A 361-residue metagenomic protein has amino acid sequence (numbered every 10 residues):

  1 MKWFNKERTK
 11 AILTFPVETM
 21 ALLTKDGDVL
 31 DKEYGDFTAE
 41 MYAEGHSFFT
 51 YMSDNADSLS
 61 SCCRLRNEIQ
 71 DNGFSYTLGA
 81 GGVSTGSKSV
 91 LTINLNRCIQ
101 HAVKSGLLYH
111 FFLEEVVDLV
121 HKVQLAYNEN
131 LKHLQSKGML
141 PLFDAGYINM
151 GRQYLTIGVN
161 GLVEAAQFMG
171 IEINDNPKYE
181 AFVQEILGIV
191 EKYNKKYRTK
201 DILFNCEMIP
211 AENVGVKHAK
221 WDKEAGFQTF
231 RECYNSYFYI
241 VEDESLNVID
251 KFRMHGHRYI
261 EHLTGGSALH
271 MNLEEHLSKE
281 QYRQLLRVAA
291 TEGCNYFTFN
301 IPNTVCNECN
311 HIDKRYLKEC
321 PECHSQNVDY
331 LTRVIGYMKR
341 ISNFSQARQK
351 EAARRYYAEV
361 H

Functional and structural regions predicted by a protein language model:
M1-G151, E172, N176-Y330: Conserved catalytic cores of very large enzyme subunits
Q100, E164, N213, C306 (+2 more regions): A broad, structure-centric signal for solvent-exposed, well-ordered loop/edge residues that line or flank functional
D144-A165: Core structural elements
G158-G161, G265, G336, A347: Glycine-centered flexibility sites
E164-E172: Well-ordered alpha-helical scaffold segments within catalytic/enzyme domains
E322-H361: Long, charge-rich boundary regions
